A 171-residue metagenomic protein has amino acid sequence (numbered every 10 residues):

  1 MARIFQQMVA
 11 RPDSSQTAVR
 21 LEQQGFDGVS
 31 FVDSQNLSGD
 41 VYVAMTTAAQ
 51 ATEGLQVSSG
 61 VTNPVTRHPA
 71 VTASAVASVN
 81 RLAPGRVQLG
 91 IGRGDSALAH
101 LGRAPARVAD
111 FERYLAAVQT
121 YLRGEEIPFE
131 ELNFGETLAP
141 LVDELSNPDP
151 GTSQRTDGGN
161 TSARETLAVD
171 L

Functional and structural regions predicted by a protein language model:
M1-S58: N-terminal beta1-alpha1-beta2 module of alpha/beta enzyme domains
A2-P12, T62-P69, D170-L171: Active-site mouth loops of central-metabolism enzymes
Q7, S38, V65, P69 (+2 more regions): Flexible, glycine- and charge-enriched loops at secondary-structure boundaries
A10, Q35-N36, N63-V65, R93-A97 (+1 more regions): Active-site-proximal loop/turn and secondary-structure-junction residues that shape catalytic pockets, frequently
V41-Y42, P69-A73: Conserved strand-to-helix beginnings and helix N-cap segments that scaffold or border functional pockets
T52, S59, T66, T72: Ser/Thr-centric signal marking residues that sit in or immediately flank functional binding/regulatory motifs
Q56-T62, Q88-G92: A short, GP-enriched loop/loop-strand-helix hinge that lies immediately N-terminal to, or at the N-terminal rim
V71-L171: Internal, glycine-rich beta/alpha segment that forms the wall or movable "lid" of small-molecule/cofactor binding
